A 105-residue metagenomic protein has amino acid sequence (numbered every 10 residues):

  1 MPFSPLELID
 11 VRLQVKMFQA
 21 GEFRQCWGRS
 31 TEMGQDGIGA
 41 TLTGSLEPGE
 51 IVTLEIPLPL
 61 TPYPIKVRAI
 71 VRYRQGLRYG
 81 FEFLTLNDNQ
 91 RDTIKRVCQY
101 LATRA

Functional and structural regions predicted by a protein language model:
M1-M33, Q99-A105: N-terminal helix initiation/capping motif
L13-Q19, E50-P62: Short conserved beta-strand and strand-loop elements enriched in small hydrophobics with frequent Asp/Gly
C26-G28, I65-R72: Short beta-strand-centered aromatic/proline hotspots
E32, V71-Q75, T85: A residue-level detector for short acidic-glycine micro-motifs
D36-T41: Short alpha-helix capping/helix-loop boundary micro-motifs
L42, I56, V67-A69, F83-T85: Residue-level recognition of conserved beta-strand positions in structured domain cores
R78-A105: C-terminal output/interaction extensions
